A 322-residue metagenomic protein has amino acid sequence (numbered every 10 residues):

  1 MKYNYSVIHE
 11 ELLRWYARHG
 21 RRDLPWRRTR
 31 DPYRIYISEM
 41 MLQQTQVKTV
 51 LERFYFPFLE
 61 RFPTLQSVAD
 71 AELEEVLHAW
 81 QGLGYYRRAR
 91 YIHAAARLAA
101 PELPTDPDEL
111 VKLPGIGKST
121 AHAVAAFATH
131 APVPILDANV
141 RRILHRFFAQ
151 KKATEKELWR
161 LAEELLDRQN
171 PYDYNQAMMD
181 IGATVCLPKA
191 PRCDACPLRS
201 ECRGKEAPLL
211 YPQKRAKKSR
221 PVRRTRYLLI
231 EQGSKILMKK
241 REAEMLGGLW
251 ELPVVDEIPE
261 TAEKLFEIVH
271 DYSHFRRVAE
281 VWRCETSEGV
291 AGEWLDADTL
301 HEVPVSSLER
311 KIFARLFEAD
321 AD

Functional and structural regions predicted by a protein language model:
M1-R22, R27-R28, A183-D322: Intrinsically disordered, low-complexity, charged terminal extensions of DNA damage-control enzymes
Y3-E11, W15-D194, L198-E201, A207-L209: Catalytic cores of DNA base-excision repair glycosylases
